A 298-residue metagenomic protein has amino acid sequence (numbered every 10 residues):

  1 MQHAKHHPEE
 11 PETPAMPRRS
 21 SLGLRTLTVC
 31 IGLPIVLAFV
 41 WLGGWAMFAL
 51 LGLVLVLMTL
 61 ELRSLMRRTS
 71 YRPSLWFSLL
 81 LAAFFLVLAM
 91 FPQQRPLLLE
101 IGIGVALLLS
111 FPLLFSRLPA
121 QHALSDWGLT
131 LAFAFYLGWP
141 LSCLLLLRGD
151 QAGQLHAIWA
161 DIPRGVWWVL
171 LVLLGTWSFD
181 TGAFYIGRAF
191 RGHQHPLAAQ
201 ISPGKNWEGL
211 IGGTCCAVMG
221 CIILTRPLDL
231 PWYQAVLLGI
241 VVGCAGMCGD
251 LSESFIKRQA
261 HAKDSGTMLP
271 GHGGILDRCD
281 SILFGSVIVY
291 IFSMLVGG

Functional and structural regions predicted by a protein language model:
Q2-V241: Membrane-embedded alpha-helical bundles of polytopic integral membrane proteins
F179, I211, L276-F284: Membrane-embedded alpha-helical segments of transport systems, primarily multispan ion/solute transporters
F184-A189, S254-A262: Juxtamembrane interface at the ends
Q259-I282: Interfacial loop-to-transmembrane junctions
I291-G298: Juxtamembrane boundary at the C-terminal end of a transmembrane helix
